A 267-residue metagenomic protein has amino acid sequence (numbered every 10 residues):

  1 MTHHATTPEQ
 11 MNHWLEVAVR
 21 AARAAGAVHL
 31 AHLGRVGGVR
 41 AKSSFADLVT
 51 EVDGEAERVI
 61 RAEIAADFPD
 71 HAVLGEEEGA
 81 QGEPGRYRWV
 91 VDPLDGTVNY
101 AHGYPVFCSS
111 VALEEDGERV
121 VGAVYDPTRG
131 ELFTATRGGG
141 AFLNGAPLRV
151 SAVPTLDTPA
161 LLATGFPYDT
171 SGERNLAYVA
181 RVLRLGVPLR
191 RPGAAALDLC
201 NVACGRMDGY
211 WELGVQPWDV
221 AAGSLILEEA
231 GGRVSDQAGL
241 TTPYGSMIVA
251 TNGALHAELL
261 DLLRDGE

Functional and structural regions predicted by a protein language model:
M1-E16, R20, A177-R184, L197-E267: Oxyanion/phosphate-interacting regions
M1-L94, L255-D261: N-terminal subdomain of lithium-sensitive/metallo-dependent phosphomonoesterases centered on the IMPase/IPPase/PAP
A18, A22-A25, A56, G122 (+3 more regions): Small-residue (primarily alanine) positions within well-ordered alpha-helices, especially packing/interaction faces
A25, H29, D53, I64 (+7 more regions): Residue-level signal for inorganic ion chemistry
V28, D70-A72, P188, D208 (+1 more regions): Residue-level detector of anion-binding/catalytic polar loops
K42, E76, P192-A194, Q237: Conserved beta-strand termini and adjacent loop/short-helix elements that scaffold enzyme active sites in alpha/beta
G85-R129: Glycine-rich active-site/cofactor-binding loop and its immediate structural neighborhood
A112-L199, S246-E267: Acidic beta-strand-loop-alpha-helix segment within the catalytic core of divalent metal-dependent phosphate-processing
